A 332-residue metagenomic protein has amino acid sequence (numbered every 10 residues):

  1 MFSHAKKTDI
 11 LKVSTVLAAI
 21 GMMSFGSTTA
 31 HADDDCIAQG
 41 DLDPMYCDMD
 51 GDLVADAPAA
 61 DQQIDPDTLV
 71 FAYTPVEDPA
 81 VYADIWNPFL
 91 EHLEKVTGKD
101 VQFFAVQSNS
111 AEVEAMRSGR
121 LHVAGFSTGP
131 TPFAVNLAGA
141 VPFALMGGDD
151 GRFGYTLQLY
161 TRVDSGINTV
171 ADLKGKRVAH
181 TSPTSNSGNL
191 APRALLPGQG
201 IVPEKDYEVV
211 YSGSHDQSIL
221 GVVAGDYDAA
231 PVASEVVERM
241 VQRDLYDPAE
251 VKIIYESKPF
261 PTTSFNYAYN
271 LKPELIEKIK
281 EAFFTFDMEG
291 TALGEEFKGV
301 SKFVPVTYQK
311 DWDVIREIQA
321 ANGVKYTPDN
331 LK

Functional and structural regions predicted by a protein language model:
F2, T28-A111, F297-K332: N-terminal hydrophobic or amphipathic helices and topogenic motifs
V70-P75, A105-N109, G119-L137, M146 (+1 more regions): Beta->alpha turn/N-cap motifs
F71-E94, G129, R152-L220, Y227-A229 (+4 more regions): Bilobed "Venus flytrap"/periplasmic-binding protein-like clamshell domains and structurally analogous long
T74-P75, D149-Q158, L245-F283, F297-I318: Periplasmic-binding protein-like
E94-A105, P197-S212, D247-E250, Y326-K332: A local structural motif
E114-D172: Acidic, polar ligand-binding/catalytic clefts
A134-M146, M240-I254, K325: Ligand-binding "clamshell"
S185-S187, F283-G299: Periplasmic-binding protein-like
